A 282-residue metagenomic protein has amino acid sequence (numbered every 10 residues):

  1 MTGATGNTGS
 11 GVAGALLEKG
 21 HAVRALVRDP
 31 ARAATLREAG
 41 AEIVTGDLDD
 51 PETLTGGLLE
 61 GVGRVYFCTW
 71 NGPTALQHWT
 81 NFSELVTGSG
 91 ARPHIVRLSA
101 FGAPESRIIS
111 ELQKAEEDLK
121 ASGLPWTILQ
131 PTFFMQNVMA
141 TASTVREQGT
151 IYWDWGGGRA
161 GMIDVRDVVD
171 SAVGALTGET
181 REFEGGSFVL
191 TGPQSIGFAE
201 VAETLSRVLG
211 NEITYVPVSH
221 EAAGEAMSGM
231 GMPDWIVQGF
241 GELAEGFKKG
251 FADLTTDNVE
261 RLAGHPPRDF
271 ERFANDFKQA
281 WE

Functional and structural regions predicted by a protein language model:
M1-T35, D49-E52, G57-G63, N71-T80 (+5 more regions): Oxidoreductase cofactor-interface core, primarily capturing Rossmann-like NAD(P)-dependent enzymes
E38-A39: N-terminal glycine-/serine-/threonine-rich beta1-alpha1-beta2 phosphate-ribose binding loop of Rossmann-like
E42-T45: Conserved SAM-binding strand-loop segment of SAM-dependent methyltransferases
C68: Conserved glycine-rich "GG(E/T)P / GGGxP" loop and the immediately following alpha-helix in the radical SAM core
E221-E282: A hydrophobic C-terminal alpha-helical subdomain
